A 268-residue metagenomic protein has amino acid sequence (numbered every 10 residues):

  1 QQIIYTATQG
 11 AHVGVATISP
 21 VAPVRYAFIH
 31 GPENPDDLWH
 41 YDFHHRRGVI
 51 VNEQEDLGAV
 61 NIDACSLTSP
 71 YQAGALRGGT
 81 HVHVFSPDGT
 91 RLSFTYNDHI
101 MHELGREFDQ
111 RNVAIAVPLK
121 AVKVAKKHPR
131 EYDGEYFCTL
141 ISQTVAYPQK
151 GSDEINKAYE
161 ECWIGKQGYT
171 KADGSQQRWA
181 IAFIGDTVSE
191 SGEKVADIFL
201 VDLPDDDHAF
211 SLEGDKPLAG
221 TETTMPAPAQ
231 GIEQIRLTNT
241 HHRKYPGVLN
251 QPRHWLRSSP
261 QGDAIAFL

Functional and structural regions predicted by a protein language model:
Q1-L268: Sequence signature of WD/YWTD-type beta-propeller architectures
